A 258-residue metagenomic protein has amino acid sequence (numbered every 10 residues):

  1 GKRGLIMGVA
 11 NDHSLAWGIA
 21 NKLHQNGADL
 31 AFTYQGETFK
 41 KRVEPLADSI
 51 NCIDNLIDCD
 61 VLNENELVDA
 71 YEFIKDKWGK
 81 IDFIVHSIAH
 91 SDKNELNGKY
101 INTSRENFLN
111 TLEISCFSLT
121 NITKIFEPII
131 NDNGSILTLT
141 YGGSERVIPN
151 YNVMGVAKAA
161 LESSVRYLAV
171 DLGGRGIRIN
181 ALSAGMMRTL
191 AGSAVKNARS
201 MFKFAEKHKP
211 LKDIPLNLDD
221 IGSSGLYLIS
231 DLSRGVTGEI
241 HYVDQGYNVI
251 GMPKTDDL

Functional and structural regions predicted by a protein language model:
G1-F32: Canonical Rossmann dinucleotide-binding motif of NAD(H)/NADP(H)-dependent dehydrogenases/reductases, specifically
G8-V9, H13-S14, A89-P128, D132-G174 (+3 more regions): Catalytic loop of short-chain dehydrogenase/reductase
I50-N51, V195-P210: A short C-terminal helix-loop "cap" of Rossmann-like NAD(P)-dependent dehydrogenase/epimerase domains
N51, N55-V68, E72-K77, H86-L109 (+4 more regions): Conserved mid-core segment of classical short-chain dehydrogenase/reductases
G173, R178, V236-G238: Short, small/polar-rich loop/turn modules that mediate ligand/substrate recognition or access, typified
I179, S183-A194: Short, flexible catalytic-loop segment of classical short-chain dehydrogenase/reductase
K209-I221, L232: A conserved structural motif in NAD(P)-dependent oxidoreductases
T237-L258: Short C-terminal tail/terminal secondary-structure segment of NAD(P)H-dependent dehydrogenase/reductase domains
